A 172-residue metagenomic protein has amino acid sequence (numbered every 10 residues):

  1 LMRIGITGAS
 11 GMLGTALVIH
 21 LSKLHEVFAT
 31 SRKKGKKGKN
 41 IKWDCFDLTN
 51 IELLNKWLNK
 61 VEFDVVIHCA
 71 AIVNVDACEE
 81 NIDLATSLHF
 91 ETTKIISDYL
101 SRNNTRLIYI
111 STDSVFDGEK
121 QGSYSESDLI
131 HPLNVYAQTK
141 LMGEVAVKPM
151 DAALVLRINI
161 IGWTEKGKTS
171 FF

Functional and structural regions predicted by a protein language model:
M2-L24: N-terminal Rossmann NAD(P)H-binding glycine-rich loop of SDR-like oxidoreductase domains
T7, T30, V66-A70, L107-D113 (+1 more regions): SDR active-site strand-loop-helix element
A29-K37, D47-L48, A70-A71: N-terminal Rossmann-fold cofactor-binding loop
C45-L88: NAD(P)H-binding glycine-rich loop region in Rossmannoid oxidoreductase-like domains and their noncatalytic homologs
V65, E80-I108: NAD(P)-cofactor binding segment of oxidoreductase domains
I72-V75, E80, D113-N134: Active-site "gating" loop of Rossmann-like NAD(P)-dependent oxidoreductase/epimerase domains
H89, Y136, K140, R157: Active-site YXXXK catalytic motif of short-chain dehydrogenase/reductase
V145-F172: NAD(P)-dependent short-chain dehydrogenase/reductase
